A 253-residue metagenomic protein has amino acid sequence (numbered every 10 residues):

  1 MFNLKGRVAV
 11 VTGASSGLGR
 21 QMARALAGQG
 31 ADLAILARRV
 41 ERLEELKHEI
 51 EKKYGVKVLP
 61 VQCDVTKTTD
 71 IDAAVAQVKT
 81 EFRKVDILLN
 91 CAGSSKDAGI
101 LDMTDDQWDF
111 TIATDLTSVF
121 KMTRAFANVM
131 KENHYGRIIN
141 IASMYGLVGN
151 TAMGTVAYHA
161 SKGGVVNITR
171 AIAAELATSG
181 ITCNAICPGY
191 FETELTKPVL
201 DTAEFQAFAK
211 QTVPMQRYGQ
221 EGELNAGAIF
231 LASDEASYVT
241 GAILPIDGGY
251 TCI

Functional and structural regions predicted by a protein language model:
V8, S15-S16: Conserved glycine-rich cofactor-binding loop
Q29-E45: Conserved glycine-rich Rossmann-like NAD(P)H-binding loop of the short-chain dehydrogenase/reductase
G99-I100, Q107-I112, F205, A209: Substrate-binding pocket helix/loop in short-chain dehydrogenase/reductase
F120, Y135, I181-T182, R217-I246 (+1 more regions): C-terminal substrate-recognition "lid" of short-chain dehydrogenase/reductases
T123, S161, T169: Active-site helix of classical SDR
N128, A174-T178, S237: Alpha-helical segment proximal to the catalytic Tyr-Lys
S143: Residue(s) in the substrate-gating loop at a strand-loop-helix junction that position the organic substrate next
